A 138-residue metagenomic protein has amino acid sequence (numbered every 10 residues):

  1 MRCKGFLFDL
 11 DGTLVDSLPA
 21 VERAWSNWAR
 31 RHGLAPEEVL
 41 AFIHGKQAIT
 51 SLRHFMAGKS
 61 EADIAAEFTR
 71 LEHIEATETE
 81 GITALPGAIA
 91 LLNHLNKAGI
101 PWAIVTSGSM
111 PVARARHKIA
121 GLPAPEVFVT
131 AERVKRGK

Functional and structural regions predicted by a protein language model:
R2-A98, P111-R114: N-terminal helical cap/lid subdomain that shapes the substrate entry/recognition surface in HAD-like hydrolases
P101: Residues at the starts of beta-strands that form the adenosine-phosphate
S107: Cofactor-binding loop segments of dinucleotide-utilizing enzymes, especially the Rossmann-like FAD- and NAD(P)+-binding
M110-K138: Substrate-recognition "cap/lid" segment bordering the active-site pocket of phosphatases
